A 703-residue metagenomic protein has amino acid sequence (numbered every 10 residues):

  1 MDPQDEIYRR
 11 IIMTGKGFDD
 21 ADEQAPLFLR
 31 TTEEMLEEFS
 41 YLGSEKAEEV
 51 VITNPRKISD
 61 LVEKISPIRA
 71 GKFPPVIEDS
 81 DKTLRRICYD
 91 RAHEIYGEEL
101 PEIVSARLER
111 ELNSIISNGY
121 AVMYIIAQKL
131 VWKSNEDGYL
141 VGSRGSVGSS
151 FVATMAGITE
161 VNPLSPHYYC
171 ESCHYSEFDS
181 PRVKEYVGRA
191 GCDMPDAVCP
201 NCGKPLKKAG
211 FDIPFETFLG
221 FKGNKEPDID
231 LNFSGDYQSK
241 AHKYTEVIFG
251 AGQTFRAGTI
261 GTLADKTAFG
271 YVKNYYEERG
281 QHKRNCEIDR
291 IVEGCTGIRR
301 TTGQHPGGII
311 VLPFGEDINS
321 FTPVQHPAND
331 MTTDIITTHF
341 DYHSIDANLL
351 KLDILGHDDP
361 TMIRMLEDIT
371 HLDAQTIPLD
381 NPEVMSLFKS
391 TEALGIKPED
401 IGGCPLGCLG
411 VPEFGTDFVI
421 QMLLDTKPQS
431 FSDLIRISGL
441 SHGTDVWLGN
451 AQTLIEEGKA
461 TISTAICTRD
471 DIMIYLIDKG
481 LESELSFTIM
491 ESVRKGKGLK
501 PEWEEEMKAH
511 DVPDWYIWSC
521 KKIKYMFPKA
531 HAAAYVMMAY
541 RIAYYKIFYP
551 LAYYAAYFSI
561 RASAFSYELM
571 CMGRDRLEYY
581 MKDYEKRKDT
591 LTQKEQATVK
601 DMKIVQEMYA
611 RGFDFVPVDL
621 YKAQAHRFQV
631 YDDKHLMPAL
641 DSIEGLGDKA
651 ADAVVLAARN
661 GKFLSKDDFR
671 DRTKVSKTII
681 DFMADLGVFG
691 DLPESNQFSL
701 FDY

Functional and structural regions predicted by a protein language model:
M1: Acidic, metal-binding active-site segment of PIN/NYN-like and related structure-specific nucleases
Q4-Y89: Active-site or pore-adjacent capping/gating segments
R10-F18, D22-E23, L27, D79-Y703: Noncatalytic, beta-rich nucleic-acid-contacting surfaces in large DNA/RNA-processing enzymes
